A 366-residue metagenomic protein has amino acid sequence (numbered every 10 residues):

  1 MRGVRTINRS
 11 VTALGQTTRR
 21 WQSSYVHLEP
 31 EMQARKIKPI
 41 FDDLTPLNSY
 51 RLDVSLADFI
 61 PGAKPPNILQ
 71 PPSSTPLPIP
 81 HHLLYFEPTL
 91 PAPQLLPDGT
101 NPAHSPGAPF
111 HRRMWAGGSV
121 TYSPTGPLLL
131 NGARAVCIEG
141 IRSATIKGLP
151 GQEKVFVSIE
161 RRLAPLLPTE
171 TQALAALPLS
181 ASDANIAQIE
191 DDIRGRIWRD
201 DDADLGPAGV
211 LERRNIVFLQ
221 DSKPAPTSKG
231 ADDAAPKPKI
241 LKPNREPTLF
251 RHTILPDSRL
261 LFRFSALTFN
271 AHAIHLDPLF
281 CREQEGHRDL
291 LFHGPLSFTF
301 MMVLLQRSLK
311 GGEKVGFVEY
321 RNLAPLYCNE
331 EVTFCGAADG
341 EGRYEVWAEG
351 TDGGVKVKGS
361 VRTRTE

Functional and structural regions predicted by a protein language model:
V4, T12-V136, V315: Hydrophobic, proline/glycine-rich low-complexity stretches
S23-F86, P207-F292: Catalytic strand-loop segment that frames the active site of acyl-thioester-processing enzymes
S23-K38, A116-P256, N322-E366: HotDog/MaoC-like acyl-thioester-processing domains
S49, C137-I141, F298: Short, hydrophobic/amphipathic alpha-helical packing segments that form internal helix faces or helix-helix interfaces
A57-I60, I146, Q306-K310: Hydrophobic/aromatic-lined pockets within catalytic cores
G99-S105, L129, P295, F300 (+2 more regions): Terminal targeting signals and extreme-terminal segments of soluble enzymes
H252-T333, A337-E345: Acidic/His-leaning functional-site neighborhoods
